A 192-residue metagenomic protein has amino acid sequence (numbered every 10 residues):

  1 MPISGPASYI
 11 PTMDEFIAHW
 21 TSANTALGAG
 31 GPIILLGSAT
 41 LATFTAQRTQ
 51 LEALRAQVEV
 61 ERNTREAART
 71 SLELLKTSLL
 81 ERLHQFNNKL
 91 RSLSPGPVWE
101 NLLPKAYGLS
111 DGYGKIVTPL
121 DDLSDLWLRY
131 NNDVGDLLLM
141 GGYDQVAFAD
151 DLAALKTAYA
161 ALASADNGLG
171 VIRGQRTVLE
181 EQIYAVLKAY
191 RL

Functional and structural regions predicted by a protein language model:
M1-L192: Basic/polar low-complexity intrinsically disordered segments
